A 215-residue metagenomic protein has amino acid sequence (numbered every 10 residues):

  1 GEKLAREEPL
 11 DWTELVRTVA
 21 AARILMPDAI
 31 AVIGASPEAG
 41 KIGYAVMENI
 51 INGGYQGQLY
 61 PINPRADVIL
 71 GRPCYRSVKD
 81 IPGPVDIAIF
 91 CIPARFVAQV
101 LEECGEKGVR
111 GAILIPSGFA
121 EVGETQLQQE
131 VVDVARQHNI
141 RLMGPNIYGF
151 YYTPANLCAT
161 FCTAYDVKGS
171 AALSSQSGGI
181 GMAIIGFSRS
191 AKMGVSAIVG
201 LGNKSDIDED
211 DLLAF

Functional and structural regions predicted by a protein language model:
G1-F215: Catalytic-core regions of core metabolic enzymes, especially those transforming organic acids/acyl-group intermediates
